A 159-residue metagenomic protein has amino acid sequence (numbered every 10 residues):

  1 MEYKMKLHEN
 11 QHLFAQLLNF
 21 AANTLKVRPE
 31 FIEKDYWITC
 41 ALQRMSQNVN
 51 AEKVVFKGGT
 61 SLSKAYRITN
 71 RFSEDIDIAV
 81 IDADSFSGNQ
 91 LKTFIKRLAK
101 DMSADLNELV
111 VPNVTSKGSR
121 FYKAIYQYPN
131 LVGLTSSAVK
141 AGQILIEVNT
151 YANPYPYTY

Functional and structural regions predicted by a protein language model:
M1-C40, G88-N89: N-terminal regions immediately upstream of nucleotidyltransferase
K6, H12, P29-I32, E52-K57 (+2 more regions): Short linear motifs at secondary-structure transitions and domain/linker junctions
T24, C40-L42, I95-Y155: Conserved catalytic core of two-metal-ion nucleotidyltransferases
E33, A51, A141-Q143: Sequence-level motif detector for i,i+2 pairs with an aromatic at +2
S46-I76, I81-D82: Active-site nucleotide-donor binding segment shared across nucleotidyl transfer reactions
A79-K96: Catalytic palm subdomain of template-directed nucleic-acid polymerases, centered on the conserved carboxylate motif
T158-Y159: A conserved active-site cap/scaffold subdomain adjacent to cofactor or substrate pockets
